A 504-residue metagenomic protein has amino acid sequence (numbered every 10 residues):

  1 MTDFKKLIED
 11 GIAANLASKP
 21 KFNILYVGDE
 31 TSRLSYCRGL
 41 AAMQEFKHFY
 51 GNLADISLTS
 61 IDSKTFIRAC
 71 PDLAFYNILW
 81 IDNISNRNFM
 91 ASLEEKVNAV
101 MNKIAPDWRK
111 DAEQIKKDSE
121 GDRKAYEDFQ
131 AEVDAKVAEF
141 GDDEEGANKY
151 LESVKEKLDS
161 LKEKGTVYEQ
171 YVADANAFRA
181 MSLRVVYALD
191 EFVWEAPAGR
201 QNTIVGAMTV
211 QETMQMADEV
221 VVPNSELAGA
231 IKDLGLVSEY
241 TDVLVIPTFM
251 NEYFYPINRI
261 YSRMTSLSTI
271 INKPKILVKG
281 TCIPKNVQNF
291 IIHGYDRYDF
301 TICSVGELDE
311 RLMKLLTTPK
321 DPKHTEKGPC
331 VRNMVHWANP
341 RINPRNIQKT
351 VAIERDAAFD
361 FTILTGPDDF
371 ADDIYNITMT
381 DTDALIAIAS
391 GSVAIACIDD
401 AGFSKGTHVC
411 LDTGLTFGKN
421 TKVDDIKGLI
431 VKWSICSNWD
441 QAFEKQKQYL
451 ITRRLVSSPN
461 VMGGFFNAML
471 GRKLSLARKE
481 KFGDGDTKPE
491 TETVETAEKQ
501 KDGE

Functional and structural regions predicted by a protein language model:
T2-V97, I104-D107, E113: N-terminal pre-catalytic "stem/leader" segment of glycosyltransferase-like enzymes
S32-A42, E252-K349, F361: Conserved catalytic-core segment of nucleotide-activated headgroup transferases in glycan assembly
L79, E169, N176-A196: Active-site proximal beta-strand in glycosyltransferases
D82, V222-N224, T248, T365: Replace "coordinates the UDP/GDP/TDP-sugar" with "coordinates nucleotide-activated sugar donors
E169-A177, Q201-V220, V351-E354: Membrane-proximal helix-turn-helix segments that form the acceptor-binding/catalytic region of lipid-linked
P197, T213-T241, Y253-Y255, D309: A short, active-site helix/loop in glycosyltransferases that binds the activated sugar's phosphate group
T362-T452: Catalytic binding pocket for nucleotide-activated donors in carbohydrate/polymer assembly enzymes
T421-D424, S437-D486: A charged, aromatic-enriched C-terminal amphipathic alpha-helix characteristic of glycosyltransferases across folds
